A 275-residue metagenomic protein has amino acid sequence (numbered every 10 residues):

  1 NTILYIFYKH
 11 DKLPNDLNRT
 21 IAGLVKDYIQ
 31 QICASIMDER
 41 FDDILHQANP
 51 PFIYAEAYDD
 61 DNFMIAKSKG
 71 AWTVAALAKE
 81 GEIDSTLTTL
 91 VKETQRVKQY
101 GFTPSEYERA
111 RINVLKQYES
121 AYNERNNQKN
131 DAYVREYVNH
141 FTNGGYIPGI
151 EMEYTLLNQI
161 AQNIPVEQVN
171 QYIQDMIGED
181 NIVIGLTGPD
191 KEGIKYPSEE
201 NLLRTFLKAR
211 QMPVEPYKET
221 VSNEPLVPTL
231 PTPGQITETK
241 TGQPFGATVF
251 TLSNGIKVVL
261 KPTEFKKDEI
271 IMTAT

Functional and structural regions predicted by a protein language model:
N1-D42, H46-A48, E108-I112, E119 (+1 more regions): Proteolytic maturation boundary segments
F7, A34-L77, E136: A structural supersecondary motif
F52-E56, R96-V134, L157, N181-E192: Acidic/histidine-enriched alpha-helical segments
D61-N62, A132, H140-G145: Short, flexible segments with low predicted structural confidence
M64-N123, G145-Y146, Q159-N163: M16/insulysin-pitrilysin zinc metalloprotease superfamily fold
